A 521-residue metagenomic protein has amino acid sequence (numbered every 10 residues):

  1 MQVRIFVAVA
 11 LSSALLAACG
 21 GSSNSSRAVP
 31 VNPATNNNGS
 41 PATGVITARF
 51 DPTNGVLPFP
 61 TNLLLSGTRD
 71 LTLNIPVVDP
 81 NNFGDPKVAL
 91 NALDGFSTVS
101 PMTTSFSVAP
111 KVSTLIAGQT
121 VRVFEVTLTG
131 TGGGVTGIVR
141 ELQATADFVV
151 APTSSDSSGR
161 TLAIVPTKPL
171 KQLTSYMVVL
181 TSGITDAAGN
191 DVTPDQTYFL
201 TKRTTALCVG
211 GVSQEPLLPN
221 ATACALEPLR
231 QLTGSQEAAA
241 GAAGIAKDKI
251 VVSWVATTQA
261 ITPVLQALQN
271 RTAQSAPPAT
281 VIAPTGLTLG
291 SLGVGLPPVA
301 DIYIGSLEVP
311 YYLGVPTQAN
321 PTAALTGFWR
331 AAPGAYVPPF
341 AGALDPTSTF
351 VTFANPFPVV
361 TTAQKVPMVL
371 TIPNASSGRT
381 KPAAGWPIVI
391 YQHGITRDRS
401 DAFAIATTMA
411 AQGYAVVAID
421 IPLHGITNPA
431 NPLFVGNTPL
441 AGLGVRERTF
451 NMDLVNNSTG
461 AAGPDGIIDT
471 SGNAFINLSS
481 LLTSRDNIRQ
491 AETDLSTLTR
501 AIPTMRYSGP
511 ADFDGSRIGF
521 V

Functional and structural regions predicted by a protein language model:
M1-V7: Bacterial N-terminal signal peptides that target proteins for export
L15-A18: C-terminal motif of bacterial Sec signal peptides marking the signal peptidase cleavage site
G21-T322: Acidic, low-complexity Ser/Thr/Gly/Pro-rich repeat segments typical of extracellular/periplasmic and surface-exposed
M102-S105, V255, I388-Y391, A415-I419 (+1 more regions): Structural recognition of the beta-strand scaffold that forms the well-ordered cores of secreted hydrolase catalytic
L325, A331-Q364, K381-A501: Cap/lid segment of the alpha/beta-hydrolase catalytic domain
P367-A384: Short beta-strand-to-loop junctions in surface cap/lid or active-site-entrance loops
P373-S377, R397, A501-G509: Conserved helix-loop functional segments at active or binding sites
A511-V521: Alpha/beta-hydrolase fold nucleophile elbow
